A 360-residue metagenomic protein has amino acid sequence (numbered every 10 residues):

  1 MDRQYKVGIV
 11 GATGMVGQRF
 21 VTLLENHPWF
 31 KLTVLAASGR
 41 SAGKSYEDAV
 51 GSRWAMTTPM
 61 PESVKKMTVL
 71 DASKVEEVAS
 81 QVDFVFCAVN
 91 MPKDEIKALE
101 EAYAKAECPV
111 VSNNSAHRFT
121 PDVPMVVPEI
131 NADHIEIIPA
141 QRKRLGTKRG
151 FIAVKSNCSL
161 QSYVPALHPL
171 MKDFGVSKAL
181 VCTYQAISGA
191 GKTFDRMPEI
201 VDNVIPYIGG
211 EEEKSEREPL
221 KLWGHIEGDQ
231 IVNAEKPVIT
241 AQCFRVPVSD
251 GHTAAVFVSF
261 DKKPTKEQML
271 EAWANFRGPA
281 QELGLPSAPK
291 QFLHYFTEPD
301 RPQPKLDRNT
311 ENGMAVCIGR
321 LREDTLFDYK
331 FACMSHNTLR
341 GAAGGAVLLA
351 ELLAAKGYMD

Functional and structural regions predicted by a protein language model:
M1-P206, P237-V238, T310, V316-C317 (+3 more regions): N-terminal Rossmann-like NAD(P) cofactor-binding subdomain of oxidoreductases, focused on the glycine-rich
I187-D360: Charged docking surfaces used in two-component/phosphorelay signaling
